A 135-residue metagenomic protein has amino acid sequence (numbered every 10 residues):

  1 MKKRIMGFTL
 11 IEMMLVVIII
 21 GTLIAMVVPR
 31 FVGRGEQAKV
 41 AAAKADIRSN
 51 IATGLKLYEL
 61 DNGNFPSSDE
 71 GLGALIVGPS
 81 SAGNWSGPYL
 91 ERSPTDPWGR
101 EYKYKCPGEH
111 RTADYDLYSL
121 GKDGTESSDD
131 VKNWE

Functional and structural regions predicted by a protein language model:
K3-F31: N-terminal single-pass transmembrane signal-anchor helix
M13, V17, L55, P79 (+1 more regions): A residue-level detector for conformationally permissive "hinge/kink" positions
I20-G21, R48, R92-P94: Alpha-helical interaction segments
P29, R34-V77: Conserved hydrophobic/amphipathic alpha-helical signal-anchor segments
L60-E135: Periplasmic/extracellular, small/polar-rich flexible segments of pilin-like filament-forming proteins
